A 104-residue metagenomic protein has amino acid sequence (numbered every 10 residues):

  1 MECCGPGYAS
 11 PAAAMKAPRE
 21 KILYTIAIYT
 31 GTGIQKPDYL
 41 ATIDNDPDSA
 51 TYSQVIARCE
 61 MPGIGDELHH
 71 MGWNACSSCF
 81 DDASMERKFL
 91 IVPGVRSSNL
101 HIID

Functional and structural regions predicted by a protein language model:
M1-R19, E67-R87: Structural signature of eukaryotic scaffold interfaces centered on beta-propeller domains
I22-T25, P37-N45: Mature N-terminal segment immediately following signal peptide/propeptide cleavage in secreted/periplasmic
L23-I28, I34, S84, V92-V95: Conserved beta-strand positions in repeat-built beta-propeller and related beta-rich domains
Y29-T30, P47-D48, S78, S97: Conserved beta-strand elements of beta-rich interaction domains across eukaryotes, especially beta-propellers
G33, S98-H101: Structural signal for beta-propeller blades
T42-T51, I102-D104: Short loop/turn segments immediately following beta-strands, especially the blade-tip and inter-blade linker loops
Q54-W73: Surface-exposed loop and turn segments in beta-propeller and other repeat-based domains that flank or scaffold
